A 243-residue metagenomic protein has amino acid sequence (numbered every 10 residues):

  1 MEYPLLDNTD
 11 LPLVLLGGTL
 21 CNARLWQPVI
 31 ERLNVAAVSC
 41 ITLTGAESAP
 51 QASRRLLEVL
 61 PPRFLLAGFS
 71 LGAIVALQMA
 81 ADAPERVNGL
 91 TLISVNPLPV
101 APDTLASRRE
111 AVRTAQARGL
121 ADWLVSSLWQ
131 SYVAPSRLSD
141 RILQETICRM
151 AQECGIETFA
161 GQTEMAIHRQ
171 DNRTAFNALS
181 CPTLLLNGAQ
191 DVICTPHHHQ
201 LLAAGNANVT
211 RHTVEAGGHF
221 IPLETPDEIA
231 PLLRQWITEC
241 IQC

Functional and structural regions predicted by a protein language model:
E2-R55: Conserved HGGG/HGGXW glycine-rich cap/lid loop of the alpha/beta-hydrolase fold
G68-G72, A76: Gly/Ala-rich beta-loop-alpha elbow adjacent to hydrolase catalytic centers
A81-D82, R86-A121: Flexible "cap/lid" loop of the alpha/beta hydrolase fold
V100-D103, L120-N177: Conserved alpha/beta-hydrolase catalytic His-Asp/Glu region
L179, L185-N187, D191: Short beta-strand/loop motif that positions the catalytic acidic residue of the alpha/beta-hydrolase fold
C181, T195-A204: Short alpha-helix in the alpha/beta-hydrolase fold that links the catalytic acid
A204-H219: Catalytic histidine neighborhood in serine/cysteine hydrolases with alpha/beta-hydrolase-type architecture
G217-A230: Catalytic histidine-centered segment of alpha/beta-hydrolase-like enzymes
